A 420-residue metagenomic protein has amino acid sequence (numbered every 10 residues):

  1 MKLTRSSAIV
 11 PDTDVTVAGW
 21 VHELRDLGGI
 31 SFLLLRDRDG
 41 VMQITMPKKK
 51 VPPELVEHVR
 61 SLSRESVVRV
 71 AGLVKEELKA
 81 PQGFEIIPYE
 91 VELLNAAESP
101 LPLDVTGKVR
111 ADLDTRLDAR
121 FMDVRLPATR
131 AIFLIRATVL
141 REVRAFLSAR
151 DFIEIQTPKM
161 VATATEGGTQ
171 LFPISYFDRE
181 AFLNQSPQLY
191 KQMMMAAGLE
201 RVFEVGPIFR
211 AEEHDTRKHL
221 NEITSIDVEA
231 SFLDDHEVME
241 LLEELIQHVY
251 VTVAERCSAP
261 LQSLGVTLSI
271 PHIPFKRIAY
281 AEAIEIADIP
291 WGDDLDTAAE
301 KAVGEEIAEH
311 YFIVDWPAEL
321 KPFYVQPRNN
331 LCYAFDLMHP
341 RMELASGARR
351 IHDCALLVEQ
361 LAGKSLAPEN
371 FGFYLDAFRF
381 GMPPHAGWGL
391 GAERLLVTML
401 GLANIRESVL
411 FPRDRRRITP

Functional and structural regions predicted by a protein language model:
K2-S231, V397: Class II aminoacyl-tRNA synthetase-like tRNA-binding/catalytic domains
P102-V105, R136, Q156-M160, E204-P207 (+6 more regions): Short coil/turn segments at secondary-structure boundaries
A131-I135, T267-H272, A345: Extended, non-catalytic structural segments that build the interaction scaffolds of large macromolecular assemblies
L147, M194, I284-A287, L361: Hydrophobic alpha-helix position signal
T165-E166, Q170, E244-P340, G363-D376 (+1 more regions): Metal-assisted phosphate- and nucleotidyl-transfer catalytic regions
A181, H214-D215, L233, P271-P274 (+1 more regions): Alpha-helix capping and helix-loop boundary segments enriched in small/acidic/polar residues
A197, R201-E204, T216, T224-D234 (+1 more regions): TRNA-recognition modules of translation machinery and tRNA-sensing kinases, especially anticodon-binding
L233-L245: Extended, domain-scale alpha-helical bundle/helix-rich regions
